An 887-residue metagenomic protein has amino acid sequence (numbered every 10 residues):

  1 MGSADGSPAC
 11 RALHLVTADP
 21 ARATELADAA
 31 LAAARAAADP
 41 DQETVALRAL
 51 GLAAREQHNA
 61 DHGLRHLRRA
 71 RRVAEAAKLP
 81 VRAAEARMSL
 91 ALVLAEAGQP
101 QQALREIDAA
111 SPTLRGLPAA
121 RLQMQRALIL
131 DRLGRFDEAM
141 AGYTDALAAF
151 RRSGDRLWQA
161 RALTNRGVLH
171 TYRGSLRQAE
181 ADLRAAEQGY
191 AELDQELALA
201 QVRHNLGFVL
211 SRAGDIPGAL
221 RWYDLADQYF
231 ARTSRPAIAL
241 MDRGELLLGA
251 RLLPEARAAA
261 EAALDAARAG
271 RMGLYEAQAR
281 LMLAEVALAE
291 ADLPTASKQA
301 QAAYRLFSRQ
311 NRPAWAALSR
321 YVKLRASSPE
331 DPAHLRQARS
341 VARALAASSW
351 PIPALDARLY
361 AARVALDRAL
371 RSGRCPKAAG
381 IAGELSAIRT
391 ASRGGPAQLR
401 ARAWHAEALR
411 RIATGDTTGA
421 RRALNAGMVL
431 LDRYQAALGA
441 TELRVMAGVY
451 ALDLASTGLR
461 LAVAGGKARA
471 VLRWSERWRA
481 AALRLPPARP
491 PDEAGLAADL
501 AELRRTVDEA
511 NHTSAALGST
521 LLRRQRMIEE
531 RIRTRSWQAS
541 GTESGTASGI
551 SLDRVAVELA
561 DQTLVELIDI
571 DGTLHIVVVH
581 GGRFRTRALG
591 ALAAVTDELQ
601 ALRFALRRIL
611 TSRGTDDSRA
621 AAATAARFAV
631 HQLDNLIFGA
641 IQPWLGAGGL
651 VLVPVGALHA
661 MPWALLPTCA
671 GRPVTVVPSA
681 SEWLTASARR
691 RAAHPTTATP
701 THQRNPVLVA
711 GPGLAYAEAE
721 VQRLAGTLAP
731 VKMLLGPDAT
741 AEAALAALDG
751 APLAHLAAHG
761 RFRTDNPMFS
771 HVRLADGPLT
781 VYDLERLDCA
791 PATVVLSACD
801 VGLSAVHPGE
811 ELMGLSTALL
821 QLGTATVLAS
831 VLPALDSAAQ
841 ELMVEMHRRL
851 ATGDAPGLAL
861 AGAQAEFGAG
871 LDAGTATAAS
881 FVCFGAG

Functional and structural regions predicted by a protein language model:
G6, V45, E85, R121 (+13 more regions): Residue register of alpha-helical TPR repeats
C10, Q42, A49, R82 (+17 more regions): "A position-specific structural signal for the A-helix of alpha-solenoid helical repeats
A34, A54, A74, L94 (+19 more regions): Eukaryotic all-alpha helical interaction scaffolds
A36-D39, E75-L79, P112-P118, F150-D155 (+8 more regions): Short coil/turn linkers that connect adjacent helices within long alpha-helical scaffolds, especially alpha-solenoid
C375-A378, G383-S386, A401-R402, T417-G671 (+1 more regions): Amphipathic alpha-helical protein-protein interaction segments
I550-G887: Catalytic cores of enzymes
